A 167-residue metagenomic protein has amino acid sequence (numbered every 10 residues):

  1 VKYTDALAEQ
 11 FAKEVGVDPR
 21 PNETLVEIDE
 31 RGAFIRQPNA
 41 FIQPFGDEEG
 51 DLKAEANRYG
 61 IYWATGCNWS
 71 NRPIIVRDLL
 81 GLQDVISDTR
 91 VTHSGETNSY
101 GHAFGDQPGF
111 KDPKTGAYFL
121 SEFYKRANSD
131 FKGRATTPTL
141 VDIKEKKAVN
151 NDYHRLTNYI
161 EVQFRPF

Functional and structural regions predicted by a protein language model:
V1-F167: GST-like domain detector, emphasizing the conserved glutathione-binding G-site in the N-terminal thioredoxin-like
